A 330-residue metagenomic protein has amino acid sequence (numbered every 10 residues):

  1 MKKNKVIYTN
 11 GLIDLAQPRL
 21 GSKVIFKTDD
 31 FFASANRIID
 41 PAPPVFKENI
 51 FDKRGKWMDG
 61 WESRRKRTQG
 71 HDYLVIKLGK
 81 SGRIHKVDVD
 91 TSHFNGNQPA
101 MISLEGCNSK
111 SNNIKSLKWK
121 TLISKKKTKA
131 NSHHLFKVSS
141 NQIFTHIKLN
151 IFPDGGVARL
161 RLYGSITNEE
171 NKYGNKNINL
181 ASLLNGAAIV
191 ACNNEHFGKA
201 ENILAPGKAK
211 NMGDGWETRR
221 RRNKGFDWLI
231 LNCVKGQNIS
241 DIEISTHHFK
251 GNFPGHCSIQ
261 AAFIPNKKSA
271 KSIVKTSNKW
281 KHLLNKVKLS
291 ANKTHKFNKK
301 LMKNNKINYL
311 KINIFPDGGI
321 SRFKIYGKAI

Functional and structural regions predicted by a protein language model:
M1-Y73, H93-W228, Q237, H247-I330: Trp- and acidic/polar-enriched beta-sheet ligand-binding modules for extracellular glycan and matrix recognition
L78, I230-K235: A short glycine/threonine-centered beta-strand motif
G82: Active-site-proximal cofactor/substrate-binding loop regions of enzyme domains
